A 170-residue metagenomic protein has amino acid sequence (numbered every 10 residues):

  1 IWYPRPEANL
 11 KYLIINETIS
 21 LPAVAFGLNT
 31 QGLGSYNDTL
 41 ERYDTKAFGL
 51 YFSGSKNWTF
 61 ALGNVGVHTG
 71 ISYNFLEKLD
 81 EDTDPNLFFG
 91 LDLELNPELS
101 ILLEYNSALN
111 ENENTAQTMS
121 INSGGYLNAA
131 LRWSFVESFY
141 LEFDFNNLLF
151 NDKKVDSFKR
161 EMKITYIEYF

Functional and structural regions predicted by a protein language model:
I1-D84: Outer-membrane pore/translocation modules
P6-A8, F48-F52, P85-F89, G125-A129 (+1 more regions): Hydrophobic, lipid-facing positions within transmembrane beta-strands of outer-membrane proteins
A8, A129-L141, N147, D156-F170: Outer-membrane beta-barrel "beta-signal"
Y12-I14, T30, K56-W58, L93-P97 (+3 more regions): Residue-level signature of outer-membrane beta-barrel architecture
L13-E17, N29-D38, S72-L79, N106-A116 (+3 more regions): Sequence/structural signature of outer-membrane beta-barrel proteins
E17-P22, F60-V67, P97-L103, W133 (+2 more regions): Repeated loop/turn-to-beta-strand initiation elements of outer-membrane beta-barrel proteins
E41, T45, T118-N122, K159-K163: Flexible, surface-exposed loop regions and adjacent strand-edge segments of Gram-negative outer-membrane beta-barrel
G66-E113: A mid-sequence, solvent-exposed acidic-amphipathic segment
